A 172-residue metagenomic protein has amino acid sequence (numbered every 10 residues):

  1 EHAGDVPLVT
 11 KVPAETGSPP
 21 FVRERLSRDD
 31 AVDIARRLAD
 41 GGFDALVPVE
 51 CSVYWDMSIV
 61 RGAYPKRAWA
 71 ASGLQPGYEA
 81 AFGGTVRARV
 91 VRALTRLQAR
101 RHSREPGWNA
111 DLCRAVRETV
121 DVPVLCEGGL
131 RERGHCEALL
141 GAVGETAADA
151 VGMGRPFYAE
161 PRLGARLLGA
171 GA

Functional and structural regions predicted by a protein language model:
E1-A172: Flavin-dependent oxidoreductase catalytic cores
